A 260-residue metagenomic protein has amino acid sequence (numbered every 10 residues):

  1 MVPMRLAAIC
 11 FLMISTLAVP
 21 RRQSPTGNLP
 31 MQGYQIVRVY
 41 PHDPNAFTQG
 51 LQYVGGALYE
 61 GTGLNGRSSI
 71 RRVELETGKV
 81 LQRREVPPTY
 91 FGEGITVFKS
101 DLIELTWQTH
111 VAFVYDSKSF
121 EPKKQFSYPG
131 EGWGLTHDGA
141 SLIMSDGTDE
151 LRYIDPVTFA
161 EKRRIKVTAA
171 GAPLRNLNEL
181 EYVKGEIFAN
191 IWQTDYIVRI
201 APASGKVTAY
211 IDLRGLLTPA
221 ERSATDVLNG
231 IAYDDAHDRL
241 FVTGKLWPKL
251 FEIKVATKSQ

Functional and structural regions predicted by a protein language model:
P25-N45, L75-L81: A short helix->beta-strand "capping" segment at the edge of beta-propeller domains
I36-P41, K79-E85, E121-F126, R163-A172 (+2 more regions): A short beta-strand motif characteristic of beta-propeller blades
V37-S69, R84-T96, G244-L246: Beta-strand-rich domains and repeat architectures in extracellular enzymes and scaffolds, especially beta-propellers
D43-G55, P88-K99, Y128-S141, S145 (+2 more regions): Beta-rich, blade/repeat-based domains predominating in secreted/periplasmic proteins but also intracellular
Y59-N65, L102-T109, M144-T148, A189-Q193 (+1 more regions): Conserved beta-strand positions in repeat-built beta-propeller and related beta-rich domains
E74-G78, D116-F120, P156-F159, A201-G205 (+1 more regions): Short loop/turn segments that connect beta-strands within beta-propeller blades
G78-V114, F120-G132: Blade-loop segments of beta-propeller domains
A112-A170: Hydrophobic, well-structured mid-protein blocks that either form specific transmembrane helices
